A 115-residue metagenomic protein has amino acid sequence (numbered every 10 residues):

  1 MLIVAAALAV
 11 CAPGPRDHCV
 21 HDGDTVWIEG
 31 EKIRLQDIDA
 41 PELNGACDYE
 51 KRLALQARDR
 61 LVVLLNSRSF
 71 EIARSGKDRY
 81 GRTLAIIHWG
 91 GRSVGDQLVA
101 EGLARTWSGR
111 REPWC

Functional and structural regions predicted by a protein language model:
M1-C115: Small beta-barrel nucleic-acid-binding modules, primarily SNase/OB-fold domains and secondarily Tudor-like barrels
